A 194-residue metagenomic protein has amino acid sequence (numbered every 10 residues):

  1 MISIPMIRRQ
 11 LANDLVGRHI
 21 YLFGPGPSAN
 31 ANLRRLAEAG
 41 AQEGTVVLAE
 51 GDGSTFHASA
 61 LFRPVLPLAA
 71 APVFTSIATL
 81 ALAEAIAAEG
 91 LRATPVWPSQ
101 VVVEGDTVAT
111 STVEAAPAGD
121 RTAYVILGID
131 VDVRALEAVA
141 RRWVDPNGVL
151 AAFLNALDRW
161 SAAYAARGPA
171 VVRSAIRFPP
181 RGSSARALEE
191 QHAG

Functional and structural regions predicted by a protein language model:
M1-L91, R181, A185-H192: N-terminal lobe of the biotin/lipoate ligase/transferase fold
H19-I20, G44-V47, T94, A123-I126 (+2 more regions): Structural motif
A29, L82, Q100, D130 (+1 more regions): Residue-level signal for inorganic ion chemistry
L48-G51, V96, T112, I126-D132: Short beta-strand segments
L61-V65, E114, D130-R134: Solvent-exposed residues in well-ordered beta-strands and their adjoining turns, especially edge/terminal strands
E84-R121: Acidic (Asp/Glu) carboxylate-rich active-site/surface patches
G119-P146: Short, acidic (Asp/Glu-rich) active-site segment that either coordinates a divalent metal cofactor
R142-A193: Conserved, helical-rich catalytic subdomain that frames metal- and/or nucleotide-binding sites in enzyme alpha/beta
